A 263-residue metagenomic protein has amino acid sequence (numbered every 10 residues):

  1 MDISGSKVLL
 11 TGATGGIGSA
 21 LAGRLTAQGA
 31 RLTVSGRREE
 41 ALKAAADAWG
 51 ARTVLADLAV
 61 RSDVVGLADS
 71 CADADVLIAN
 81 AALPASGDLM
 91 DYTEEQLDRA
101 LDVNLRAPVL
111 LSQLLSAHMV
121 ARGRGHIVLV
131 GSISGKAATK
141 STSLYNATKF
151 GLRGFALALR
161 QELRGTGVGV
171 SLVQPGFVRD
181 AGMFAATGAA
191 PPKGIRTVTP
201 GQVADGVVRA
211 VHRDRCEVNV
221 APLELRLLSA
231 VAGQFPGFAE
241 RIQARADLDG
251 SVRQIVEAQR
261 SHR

Functional and structural regions predicted by a protein language model:
T14-G15: Conserved glycine-rich cofactor-binding loop
L55-G66, E94: The beta1-alpha1 cofactor-binding region of Rossmann-like NAD(H)/NADP(H)-dependent oxidoreductases
D88-L89, T93-L101: Substrate-binding pocket helix/loop in short-chain dehydrogenase/reductase
M90, T139-S143: Active-site loop immediately N-terminal to the catalytic Tyr-X3-Lys motif of short-chain dehydrogenase/reductase
S112, T148: Active-site helix of classical SDR
S132: Residue(s) in the substrate-gating loop at a strand-loop-helix junction that position the organic substrate next
L172, P192-R226: C-terminal helical subdomain
